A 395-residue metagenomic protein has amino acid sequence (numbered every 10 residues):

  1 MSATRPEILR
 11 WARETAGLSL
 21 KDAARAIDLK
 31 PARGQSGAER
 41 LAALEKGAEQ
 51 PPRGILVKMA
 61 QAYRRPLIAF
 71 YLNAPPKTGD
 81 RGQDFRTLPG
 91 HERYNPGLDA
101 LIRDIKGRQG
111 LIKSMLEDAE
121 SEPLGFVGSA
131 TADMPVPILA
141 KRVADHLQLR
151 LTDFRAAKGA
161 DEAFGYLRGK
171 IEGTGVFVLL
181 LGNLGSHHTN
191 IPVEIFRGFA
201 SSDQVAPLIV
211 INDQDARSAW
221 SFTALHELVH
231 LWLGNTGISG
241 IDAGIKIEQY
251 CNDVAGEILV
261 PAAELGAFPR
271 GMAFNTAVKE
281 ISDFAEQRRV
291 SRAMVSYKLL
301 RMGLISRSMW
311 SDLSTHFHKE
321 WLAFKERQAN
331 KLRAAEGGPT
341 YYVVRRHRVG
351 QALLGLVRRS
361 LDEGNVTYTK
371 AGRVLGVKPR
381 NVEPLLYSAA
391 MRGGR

Functional and structural regions predicted by a protein language model:
M1-R395: Active-site hotspot residues in diverse enzymes, especially metal/ion-binding acidic/histidine motifs
